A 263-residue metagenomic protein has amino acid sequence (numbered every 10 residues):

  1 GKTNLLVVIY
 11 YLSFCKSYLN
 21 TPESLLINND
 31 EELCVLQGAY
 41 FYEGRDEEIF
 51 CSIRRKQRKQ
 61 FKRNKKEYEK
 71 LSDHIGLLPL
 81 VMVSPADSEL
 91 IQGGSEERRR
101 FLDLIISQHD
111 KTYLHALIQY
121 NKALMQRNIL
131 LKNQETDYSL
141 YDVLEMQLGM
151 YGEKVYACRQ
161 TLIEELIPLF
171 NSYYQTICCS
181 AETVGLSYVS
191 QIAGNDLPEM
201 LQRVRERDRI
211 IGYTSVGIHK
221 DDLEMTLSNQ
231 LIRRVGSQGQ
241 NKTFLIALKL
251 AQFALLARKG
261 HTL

Functional and structural regions predicted by a protein language model:
G1, Y11, D30, T136-L263: Conserved NTPase motor "head" modules and their coupling/switch loops across ABC/AAA+ ATPases, GTPases, and GHKL ATPases
K2, N64, D103, D221-D222: Acidic active-site catalytic centers that drive phospho-/nucleotidyl reactions and related ester hydrolyses
Y11-E97, D103-H109, Y113, I167 (+2 more regions): Nucleotide-state sensing region of NTPase/ATPase domains
P22-E23, L102, H109-T161, E165: Long, non-coiled-coil amphipathic alpha-helical linker/lever segments that couple catalytic cores to other domains
N29, A86, G93, H115-A116 (+3 more regions): Short, intrinsically disordered/low-complexity patches at protein termini and at juxtamembrane boundaries
R54, L130, T183-V184: Short alpha-helix boundary/capping motifs
S95, R99, G260-L263: A short, charged
